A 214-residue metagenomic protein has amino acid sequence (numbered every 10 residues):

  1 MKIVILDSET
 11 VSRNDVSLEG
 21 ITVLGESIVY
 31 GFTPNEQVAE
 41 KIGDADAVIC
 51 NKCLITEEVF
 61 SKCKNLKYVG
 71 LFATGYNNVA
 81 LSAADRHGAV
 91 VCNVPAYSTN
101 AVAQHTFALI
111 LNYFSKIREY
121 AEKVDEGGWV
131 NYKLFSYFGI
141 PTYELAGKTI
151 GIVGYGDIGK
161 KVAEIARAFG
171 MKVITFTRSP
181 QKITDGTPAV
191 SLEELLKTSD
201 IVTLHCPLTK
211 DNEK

Functional and structural regions predicted by a protein language model:
M1-A45, G170-I174: N-terminal glycine-/charge-rich "phosphate-binding" loop or analogous flexible N-terminal tail
G31, F72-A73, A89-N100, T177: Short beta->alpha connector loops at strand-helix junctions that form conserved, small/polar/Pro-enriched
I55-F60, I174, R178-K214: Rossmann-like adenosine-cofactor binding region
N77-H87: Rossmann-fold NAD(P)-binding glycine/threonine-rich loop
H87, P95-T149: Phosphate-binding beta-alpha-beta segment of Rossmann-like dinucleotide-binding domains, i.e., the NAD(P)
Y155-G156: Glycine-rich Rossmann-fold phosphate-binding loop(s) that bind the pyrophosphate of adenine dinucleotide cofactors
G159-K160: N-terminal Rossmann-fold NAD(P) dinucleotide-binding loop
